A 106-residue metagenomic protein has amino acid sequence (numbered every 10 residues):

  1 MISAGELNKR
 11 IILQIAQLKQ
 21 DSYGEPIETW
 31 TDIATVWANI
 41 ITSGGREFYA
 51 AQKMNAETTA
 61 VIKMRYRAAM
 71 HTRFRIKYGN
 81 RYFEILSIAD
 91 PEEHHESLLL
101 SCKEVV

Functional and structural regions predicted by a protein language model:
M1-I2, K9-A16: Polar/acidic, low-complexity leader/linker segments enriched in S/T/G and N/D
A4-L7, Q20, E25-V106: Short, conserved turn/kink motifs that form compact alpha/beta structural patches or helix kinks used as
